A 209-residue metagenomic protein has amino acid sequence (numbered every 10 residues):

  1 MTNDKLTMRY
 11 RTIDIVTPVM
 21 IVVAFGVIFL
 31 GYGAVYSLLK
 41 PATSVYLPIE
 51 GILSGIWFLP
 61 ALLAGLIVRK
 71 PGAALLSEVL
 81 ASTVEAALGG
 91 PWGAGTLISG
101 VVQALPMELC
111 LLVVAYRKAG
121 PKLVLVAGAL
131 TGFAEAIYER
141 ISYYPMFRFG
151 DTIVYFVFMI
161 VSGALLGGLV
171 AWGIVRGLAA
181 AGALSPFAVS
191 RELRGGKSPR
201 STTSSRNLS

Functional and structural regions predicted by a protein language model:
T2-A64: Hydrophobic transmembrane alpha-helices
T2-K5, Y46-I49, I67-L76, I98-A115: Hydrophobic alpha-helical transmembrane segments
I15-V19, G55, L59, G72-V79 (+4 more regions): Hydrophobic alpha-helical transmembrane segments
V22-L30, V79-L88, A129-E139: Aromatic-anchored segments of alpha-helical transmembrane domains
G31-L38, P71-G72, V84-W92, Y138-M146: Transmembrane helix-loop junctions in multi-pass membrane proteins
P41-T43, R117-S209: Membrane-embedded alpha-helical hairpins and interfacial helices in multi-pass inner-membrane proteins
A81-L111, S142: Interfacial aromatic-anchored transmembrane helix boundaries in multi-pass membrane proteins
